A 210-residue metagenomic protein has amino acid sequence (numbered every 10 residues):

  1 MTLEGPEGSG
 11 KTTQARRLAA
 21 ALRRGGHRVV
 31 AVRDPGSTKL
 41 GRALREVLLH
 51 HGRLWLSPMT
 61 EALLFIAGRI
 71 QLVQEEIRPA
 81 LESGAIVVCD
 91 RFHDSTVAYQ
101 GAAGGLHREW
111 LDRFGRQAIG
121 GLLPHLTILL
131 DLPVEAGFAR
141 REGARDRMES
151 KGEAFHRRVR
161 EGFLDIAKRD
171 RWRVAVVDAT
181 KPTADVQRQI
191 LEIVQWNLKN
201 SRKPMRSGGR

Functional and structural regions predicted by a protein language model:
L3: Hydrophobic anchor at the beta1->P-loop junction of P-loop NTPases
G8: Walker A (P-loop) phosphate-binding loop of P-loop NTPases
K11: Conserved lysine of the Walker
Q14: Hydrophobic positions on the alpha1 helix immediately C-terminal to the Walker A/P-loop
R17-A19, E135-R210: NTP-dependent small-molecule kinase module
R23, L81, A167: Conserved ATPase "switch" residues in P-loop NTPase domains
H27-I119, Q189: ATP-dependent small-molecule kinase phosphotransfer cores that center on conserved nucleotide phosphate-binding segments
R91-E161: A glycine- and Lys/Arg-enriched "phosphate-lid" helix/loop adjacent to the NTP-binding pocket of small-molecule kinases
